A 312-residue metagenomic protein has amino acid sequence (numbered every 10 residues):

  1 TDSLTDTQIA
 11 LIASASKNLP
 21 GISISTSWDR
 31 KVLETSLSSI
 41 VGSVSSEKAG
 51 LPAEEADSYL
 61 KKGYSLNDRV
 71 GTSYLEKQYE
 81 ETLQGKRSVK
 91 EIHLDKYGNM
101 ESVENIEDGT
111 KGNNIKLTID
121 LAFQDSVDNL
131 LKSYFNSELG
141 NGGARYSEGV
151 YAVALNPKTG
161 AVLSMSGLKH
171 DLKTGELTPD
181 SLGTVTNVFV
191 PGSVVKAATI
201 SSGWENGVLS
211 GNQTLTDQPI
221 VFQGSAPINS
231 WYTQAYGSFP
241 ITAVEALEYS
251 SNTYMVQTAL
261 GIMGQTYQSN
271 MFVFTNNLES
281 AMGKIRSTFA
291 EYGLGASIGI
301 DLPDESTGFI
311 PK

Functional and structural regions predicted by a protein language model:
T1-G112: Small/polar-residue-rich segments within soluble enzyme cores
A10-S14, S38, G42, S73 (+11 more regions): Solvent-exposed, polar/charged alpha-helical surfaces in well-ordered, non-transmembrane soluble domains, broadly
K17, S45-A49, Q84, N136 (+4 more regions): Non-catalytic alpha-helical coupling and interface elements of nucleotide-dependent molecular machines and regulators
R30-L33, Q124, T307-F309: A short acidic, often aromatic-flanked loop/helix-cap motif at beta-alpha or helix-coil junctions that lines enzyme
H93-E107, I119, A144-P191, S201-K312: Beta-lactam-recognizing serine transpeptidase/beta-lactamase-like catalytic domain environment
A122-N156: Beta-lactamase-like hydrolase cores
